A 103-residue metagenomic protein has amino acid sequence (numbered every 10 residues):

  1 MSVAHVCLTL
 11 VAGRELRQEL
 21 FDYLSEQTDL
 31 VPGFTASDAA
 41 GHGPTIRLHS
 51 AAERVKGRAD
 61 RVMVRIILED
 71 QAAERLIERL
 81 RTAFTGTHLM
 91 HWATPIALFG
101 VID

Functional and structural regions predicted by a protein language model:
M1-D103: Positively charged, small/polar-rich N-terminal and surface patches that mediate targeting and assembly and bind
